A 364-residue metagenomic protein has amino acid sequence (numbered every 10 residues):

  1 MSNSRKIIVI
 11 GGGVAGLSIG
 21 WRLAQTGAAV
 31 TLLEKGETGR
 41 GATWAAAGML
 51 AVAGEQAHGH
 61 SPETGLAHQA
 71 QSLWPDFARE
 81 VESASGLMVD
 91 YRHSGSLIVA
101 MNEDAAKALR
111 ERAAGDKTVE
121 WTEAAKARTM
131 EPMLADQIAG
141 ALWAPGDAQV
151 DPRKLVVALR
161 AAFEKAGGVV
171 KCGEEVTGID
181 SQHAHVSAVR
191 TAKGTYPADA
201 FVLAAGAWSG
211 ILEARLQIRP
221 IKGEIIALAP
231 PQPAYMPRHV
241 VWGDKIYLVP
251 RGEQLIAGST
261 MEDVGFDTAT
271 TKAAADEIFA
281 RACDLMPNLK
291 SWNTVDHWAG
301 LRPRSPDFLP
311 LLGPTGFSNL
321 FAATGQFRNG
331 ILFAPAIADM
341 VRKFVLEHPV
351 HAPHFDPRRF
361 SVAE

Functional and structural regions predicted by a protein language model:
R5-T31: N-terminal Rossmann-like FAD-binding beta1-loop-alpha1 element of flavoenzymes
A15, T38, W208: Conserved Rossmann-like nucleotide-cofactor binding loop
W21-T26, K35, G48-M49, G54 (+2 more regions): Active-site substrate-recognition segment that forms the wall of the catalytic cavity or substrate channel
G48-M130, R281-A282: Dinucleotide-binding Rossmann-like beta1-alpha1 core, especially the glycine-rich loop that anchors the ADP
L87-I98, T118-A166, T260-G265, N319 (+1 more regions): Helix-loop-beta segment of a Rossmann-like dinucleotide-binding subdomain
L142-A192, Y196-A200, A204: Helical element adjacent to the flavin cofactor pocket in flavoenzyme catalytic cores
M286-N288, W292-E364: C-terminal catalytic lobe of FAD-dependent flavoproteins
